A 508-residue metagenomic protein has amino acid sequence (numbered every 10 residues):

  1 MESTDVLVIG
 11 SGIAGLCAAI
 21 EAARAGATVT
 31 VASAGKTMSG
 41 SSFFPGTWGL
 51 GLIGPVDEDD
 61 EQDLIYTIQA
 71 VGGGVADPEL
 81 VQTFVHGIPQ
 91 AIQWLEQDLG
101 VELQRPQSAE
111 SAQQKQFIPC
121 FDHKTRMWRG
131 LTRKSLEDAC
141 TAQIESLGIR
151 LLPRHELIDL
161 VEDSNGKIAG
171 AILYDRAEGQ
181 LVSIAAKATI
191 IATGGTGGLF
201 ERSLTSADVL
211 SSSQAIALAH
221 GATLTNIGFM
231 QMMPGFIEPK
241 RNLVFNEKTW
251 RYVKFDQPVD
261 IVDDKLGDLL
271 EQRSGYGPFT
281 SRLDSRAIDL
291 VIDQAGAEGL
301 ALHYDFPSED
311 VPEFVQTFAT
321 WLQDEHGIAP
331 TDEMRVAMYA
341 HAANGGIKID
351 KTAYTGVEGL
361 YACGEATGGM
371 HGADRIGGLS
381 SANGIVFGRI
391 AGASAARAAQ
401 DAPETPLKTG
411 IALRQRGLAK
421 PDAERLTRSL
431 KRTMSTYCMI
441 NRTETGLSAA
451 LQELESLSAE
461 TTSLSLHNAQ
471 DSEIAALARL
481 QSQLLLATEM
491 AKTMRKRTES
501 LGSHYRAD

Functional and structural regions predicted by a protein language model:
M1-E2, E21, A25-A27, T37-M38 (+11 more regions): Glycine- and aromatic-enriched mobile tails/lids
E2-T4, E178-A188, G356: Core beta-strand elements of the Rossmann-like FAD/NAD(P) dinucleotide-binding domain in flavoenzyme oxidoreductases
V6-V31: N-terminal Rossmann-like FAD-binding beta1-loop-alpha1 element of flavoenzymes
G35-D60, Y66, P234-G235, F245: Conserved N-terminal glycine-rich FAD pyrophosphate-binding loop of Rossmann-like flavoproteins
T67-W94, D98-L99: Dinucleotide-binding Rossmann-like beta1-alpha1 core, especially the glycine-rich loop that anchors the ADP
I88-Q180, A192, M233-K240, V244-N246 (+1 more regions): Conserved redox-cofactor binding core of oxidoreductases
A188-N242, G377-S394: Glycine-rich loop(s) and the adjacent beta-strand/alpha-helix scaffold that form part
I216, A222-P330, S394, A398-Q400: An anion/pyrophosphate-binding glycine-rich loop and adjacent beta-alpha core in soluble alpha-beta enzymes
